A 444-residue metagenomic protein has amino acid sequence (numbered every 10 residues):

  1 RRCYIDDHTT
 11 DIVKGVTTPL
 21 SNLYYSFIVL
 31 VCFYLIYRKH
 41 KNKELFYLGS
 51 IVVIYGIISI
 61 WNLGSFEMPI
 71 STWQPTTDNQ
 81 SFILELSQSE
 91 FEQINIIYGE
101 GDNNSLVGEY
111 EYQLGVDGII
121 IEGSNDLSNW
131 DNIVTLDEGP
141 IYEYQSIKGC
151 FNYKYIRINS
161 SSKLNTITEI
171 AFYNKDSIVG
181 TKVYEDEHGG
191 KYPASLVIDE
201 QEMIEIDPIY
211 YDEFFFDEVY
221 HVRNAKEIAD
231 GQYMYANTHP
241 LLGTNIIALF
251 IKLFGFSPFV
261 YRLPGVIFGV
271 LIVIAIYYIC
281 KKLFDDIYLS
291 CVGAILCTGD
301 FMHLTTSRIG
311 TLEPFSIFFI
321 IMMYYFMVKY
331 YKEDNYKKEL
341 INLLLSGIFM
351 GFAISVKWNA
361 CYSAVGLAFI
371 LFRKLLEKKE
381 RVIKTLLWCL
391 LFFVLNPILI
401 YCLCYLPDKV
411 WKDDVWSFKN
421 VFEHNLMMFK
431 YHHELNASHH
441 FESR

Functional and structural regions predicted by a protein language model:
D11, I58-N132, E138-Y210: Aromatic, loop-rich ligand-recognition surfaces of beta-strand-rich domains
W61-F66, S177-L196, Y210, F214-K226 (+2 more regions): Transmembrane-lumen/periplasm boundary regions of multi-pass, lipid-linked membrane glycan transferases
I70, E187-I204, Y210-V222, M234-I246 (+1 more regions): Extracytoplasmic catalytic/substrate-binding loops of multi-pass membrane glycan-assembly enzymes
F256, I276-G299, I317-F318, D334-I341: Transmembrane-helix signature of polytopic, membrane-embedded enzymes that assemble or transfer cell-envelope glycans
F259, L263-F284, M322-F326: Transmembrane-helix motifs of polytopic, lipid-linked glycan transferases
Y261, F301-F315, W358-N359: Short acidic/glycine- and proline-prone juxtamembrane loop motifs at membrane-interface regions of multi-pass membrane
K281-F284, M323-L343, A353, L375: Membrane-interface transmembrane helices that cradle and orient dolichyl/undecaprenyl
A294, L340-K357: Membrane-interface alpha helices of multi-pass inner-membrane proteins
